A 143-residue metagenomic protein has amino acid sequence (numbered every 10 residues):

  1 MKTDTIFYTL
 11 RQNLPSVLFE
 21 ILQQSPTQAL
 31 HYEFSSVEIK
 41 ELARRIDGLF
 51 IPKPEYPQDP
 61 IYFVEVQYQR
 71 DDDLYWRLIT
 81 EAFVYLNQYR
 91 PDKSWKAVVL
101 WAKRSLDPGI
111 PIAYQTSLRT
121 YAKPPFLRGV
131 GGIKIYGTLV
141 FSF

Functional and structural regions predicted by a protein language model:
M1-F143: Conserved single-residue anchors adjacent to enzymatic active/cofactor-binding motifs
